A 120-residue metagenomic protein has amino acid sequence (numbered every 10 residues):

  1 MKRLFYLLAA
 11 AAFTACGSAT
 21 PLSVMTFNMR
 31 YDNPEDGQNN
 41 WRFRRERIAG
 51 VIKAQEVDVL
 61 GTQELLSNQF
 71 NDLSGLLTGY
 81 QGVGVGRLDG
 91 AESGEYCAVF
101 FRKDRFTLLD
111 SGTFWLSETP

Functional and structural regions predicted by a protein language model:
L4-F13: Sec-dependent N-terminal signal peptides
A12, M25, G61: Conserved Rossmann-like nucleotide-binding pocket used by diverse enzymes that bind dinucleotide cofactors
A19-V24: Extreme N-terminal starter segment of soluble prokaryotic enzymes
T26-E46, L88-E92, G112-P120: Acidic/histidine-rich helix-loop elements that form or flank divalent-metal/phosphate-binding sites at the catalytic
I48-I52, E56-L60: Proline-aspartate-enriched helix->loop->beta-strand connector
V59-P120: Structured beta-strand-rich core segments of catalytic domains in phosphoester-bond hydrolases
